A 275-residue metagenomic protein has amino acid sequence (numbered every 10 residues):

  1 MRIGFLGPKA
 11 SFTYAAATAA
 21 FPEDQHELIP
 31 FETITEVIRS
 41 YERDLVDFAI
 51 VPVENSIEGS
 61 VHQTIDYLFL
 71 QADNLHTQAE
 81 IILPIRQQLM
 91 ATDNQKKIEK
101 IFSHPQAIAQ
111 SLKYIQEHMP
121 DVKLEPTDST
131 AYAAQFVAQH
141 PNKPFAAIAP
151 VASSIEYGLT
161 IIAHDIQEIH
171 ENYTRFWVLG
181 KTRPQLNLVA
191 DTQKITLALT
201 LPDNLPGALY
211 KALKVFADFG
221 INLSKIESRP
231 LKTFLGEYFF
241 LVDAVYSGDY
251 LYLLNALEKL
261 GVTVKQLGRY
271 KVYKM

Functional and structural regions predicted by a protein language model:
M1-M275: Domain-level signature for soluble enzymes in the chorismate/prephenate branch of the shikimate pathway
